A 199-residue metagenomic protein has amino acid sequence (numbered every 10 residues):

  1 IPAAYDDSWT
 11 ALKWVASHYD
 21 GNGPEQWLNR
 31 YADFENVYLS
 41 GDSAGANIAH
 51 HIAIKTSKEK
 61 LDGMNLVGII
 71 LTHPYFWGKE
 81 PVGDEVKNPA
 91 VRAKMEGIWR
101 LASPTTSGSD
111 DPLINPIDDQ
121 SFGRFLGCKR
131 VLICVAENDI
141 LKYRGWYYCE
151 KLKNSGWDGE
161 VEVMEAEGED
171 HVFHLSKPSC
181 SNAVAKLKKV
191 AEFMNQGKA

Functional and structural regions predicted by a protein language model:
I1-A199: Alpha/beta-hydrolase superfamily serine-hydrolase fold, recognizing
